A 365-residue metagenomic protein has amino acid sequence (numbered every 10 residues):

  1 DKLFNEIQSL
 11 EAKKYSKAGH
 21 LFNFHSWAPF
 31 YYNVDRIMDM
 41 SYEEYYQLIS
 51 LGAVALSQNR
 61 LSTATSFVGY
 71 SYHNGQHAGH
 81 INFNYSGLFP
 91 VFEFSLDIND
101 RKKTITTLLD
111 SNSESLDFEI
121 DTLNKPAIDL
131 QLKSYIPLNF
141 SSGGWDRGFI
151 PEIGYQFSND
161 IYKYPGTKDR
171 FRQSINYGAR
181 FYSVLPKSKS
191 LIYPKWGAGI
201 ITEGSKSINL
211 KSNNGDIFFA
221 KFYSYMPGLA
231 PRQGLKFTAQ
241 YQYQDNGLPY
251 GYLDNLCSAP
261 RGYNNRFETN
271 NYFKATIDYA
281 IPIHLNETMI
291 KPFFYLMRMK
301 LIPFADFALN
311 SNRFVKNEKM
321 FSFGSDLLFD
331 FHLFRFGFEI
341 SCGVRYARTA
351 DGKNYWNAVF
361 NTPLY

Functional and structural regions predicted by a protein language model:
D1-F89, E93, G166-K195, S311: Outer-membrane beta-barrel initiation region
M40-Y42, N59, Y70-N74, G87-F89 (+11 more regions): Transmembrane beta-strands of outer-membrane beta-barrel pores
Q47-L51, G75-G79, N124-L130, R147 (+8 more regions): Residues that define the transmembrane beta-barrel architecture of outer-membrane proteins
L51-T65, E93-N99, E152-G154, Y182-I208 (+5 more regions): Surface-exposed extracellular loop regions of Gram-negative outer-membrane beta-barrel proteins
L61-S66, L88-F94, L138-D146, L185-S190 (+4 more regions): Repeated loop/turn-to-beta-strand initiation elements of outer-membrane beta-barrel proteins
S66-V68, I81, P90-L96, R147-I153 (+9 more regions): Transmembrane beta-strands of outer-membrane beta-barrel proteins
E93-T167, F237-F273, R345-T362: Outer-membrane beta-barrel translocator/channel fold
L109, I120, R170-P303, S311-R313: C-terminal outer-membrane beta-barrel translocator/porin domains of Gram-negative envelope proteins and their
